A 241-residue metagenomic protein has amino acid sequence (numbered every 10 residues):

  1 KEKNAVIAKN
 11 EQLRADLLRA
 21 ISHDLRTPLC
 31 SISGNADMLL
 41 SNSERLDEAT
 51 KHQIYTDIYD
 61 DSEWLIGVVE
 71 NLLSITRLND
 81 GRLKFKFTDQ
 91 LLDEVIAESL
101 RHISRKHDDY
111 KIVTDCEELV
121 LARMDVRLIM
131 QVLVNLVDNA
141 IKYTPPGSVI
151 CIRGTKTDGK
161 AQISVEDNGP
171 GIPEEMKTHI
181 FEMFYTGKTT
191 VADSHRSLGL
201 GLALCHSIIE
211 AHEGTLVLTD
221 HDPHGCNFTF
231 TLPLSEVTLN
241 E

Functional and structural regions predicted by a protein language model:
D60-L65: Short alpha-helical segment of the dimerization/phosphotransfer core of two-component systems
K86-L91, K111-L121: Conserved catalytic submotifs in the C-terminal HATPase_c
A140-I141: Short helix-loop "hinge" at the ATP-lid/N-box region of the Bergerat-fold HATPase_c
I172-F184: Short conserved segment of the HATPase_c
G201, C205: Short alpha-helical Gxxx[C/S/T] motif in the catalytic ATP-binding
